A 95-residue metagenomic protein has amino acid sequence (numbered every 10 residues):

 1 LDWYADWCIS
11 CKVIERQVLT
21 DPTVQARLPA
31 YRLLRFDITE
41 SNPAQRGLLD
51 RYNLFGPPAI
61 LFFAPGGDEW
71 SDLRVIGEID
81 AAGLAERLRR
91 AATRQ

Functional and structural regions predicted by a protein language model:
L1-C8: Short active-site neighborhood of thiol/selenol oxidoreductases, capturing the structured segment around
S10-P29: Typically the conserved alpha-helix immediately C-terminal to a functionally engaged Cys/Sec in thioredoxin-like
V18-T20, F55-P57, L61-Q95: Non-catalytic, surface beta->alpha helical segment in thiol-disulfide oxidoreductase systems
D21, Q25, Q45-R46, A85: Extracytoplasmic/secreted envelope proteins and their assembly/folding machinery, especially bacterial periplasmic
D37-T39: Conserved acidic residues
P43-G56: Structural alpha/beta surface segment adjacent to cysteine/selenocysteine redox centers across thiol/disulfide enzymes
